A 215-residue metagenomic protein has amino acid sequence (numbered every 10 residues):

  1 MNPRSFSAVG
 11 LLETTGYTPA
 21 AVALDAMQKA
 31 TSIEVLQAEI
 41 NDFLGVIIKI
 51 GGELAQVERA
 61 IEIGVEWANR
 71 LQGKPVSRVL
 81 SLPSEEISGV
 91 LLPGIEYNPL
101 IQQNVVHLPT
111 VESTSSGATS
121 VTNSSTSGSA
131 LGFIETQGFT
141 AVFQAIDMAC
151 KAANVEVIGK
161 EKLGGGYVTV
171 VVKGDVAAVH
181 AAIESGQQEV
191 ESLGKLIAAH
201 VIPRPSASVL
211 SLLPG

Functional and structural regions predicted by a protein language model:
M1-A38, V57-K160, V172, V179-G215: Polyanion-binding surfaces on beta-sheet-dominated domains and ring/shell assemblies
I40, K162-G164, V168: Short, conserved alpha-helical segments within structured domains
D42, E53: Short, charge-patterned binding micro-sites
F43-V46, E62, G166: Amphipathic alpha-helical hairpins
I50-G52, V172-G174: Short beta-strand-to-loop capping motifs
G165, V176-A178: Short Gly/Pro-enriched loop/turn and capping motifs at secondary-structure junctions
